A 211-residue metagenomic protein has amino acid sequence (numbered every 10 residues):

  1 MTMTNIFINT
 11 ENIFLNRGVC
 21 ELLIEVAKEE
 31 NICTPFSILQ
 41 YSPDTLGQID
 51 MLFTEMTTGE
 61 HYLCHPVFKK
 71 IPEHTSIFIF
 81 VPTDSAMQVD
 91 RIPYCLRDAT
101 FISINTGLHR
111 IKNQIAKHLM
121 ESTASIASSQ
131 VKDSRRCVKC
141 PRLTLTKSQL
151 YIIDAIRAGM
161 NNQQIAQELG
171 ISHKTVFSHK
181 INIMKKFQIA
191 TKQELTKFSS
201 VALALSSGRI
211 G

Functional and structural regions predicted by a protein language model:
M1-V131: N-terminal regulatory/sensing modules of transcriptional regulators
E21, N113, D154, S178 (+2 more regions): DNA-binding alpha-helical recognition surfaces that contact promoter or target DNA
A124-Y151: Regulatory hinge/linker segments at domain boundaries that couple sensory/effector modules to output domains
Q149-I156, L195: Short alpha-helical "packing" element that flanks the helix-turn-helix/winged-helix DNA-binding module
I156-M160, S199: Short helix-to-turn junction characteristic of helix-turn-helix DNA-binding domains, especially the helix
N161-E194: Recognition helix of helix-turn-helix DNA-binding domains
M184-G211: Basic, Lys/Arg-enriched C-terminal extension of HTH/homeodomain DNA-binding domains
